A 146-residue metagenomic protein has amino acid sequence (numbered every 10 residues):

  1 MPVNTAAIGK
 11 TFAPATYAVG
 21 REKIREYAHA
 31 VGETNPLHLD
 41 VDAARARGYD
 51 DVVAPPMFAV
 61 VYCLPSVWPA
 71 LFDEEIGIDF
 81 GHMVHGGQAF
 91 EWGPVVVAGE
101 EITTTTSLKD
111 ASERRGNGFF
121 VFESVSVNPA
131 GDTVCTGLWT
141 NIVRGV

Functional and structural regions predicted by a protein language model:
M1-H85: Hot-dog-fold acyl-thioester-processing enzymes
M1-V3, G87, W92-V146: HotDog/MaoC-like acyl-thioester-processing domains
